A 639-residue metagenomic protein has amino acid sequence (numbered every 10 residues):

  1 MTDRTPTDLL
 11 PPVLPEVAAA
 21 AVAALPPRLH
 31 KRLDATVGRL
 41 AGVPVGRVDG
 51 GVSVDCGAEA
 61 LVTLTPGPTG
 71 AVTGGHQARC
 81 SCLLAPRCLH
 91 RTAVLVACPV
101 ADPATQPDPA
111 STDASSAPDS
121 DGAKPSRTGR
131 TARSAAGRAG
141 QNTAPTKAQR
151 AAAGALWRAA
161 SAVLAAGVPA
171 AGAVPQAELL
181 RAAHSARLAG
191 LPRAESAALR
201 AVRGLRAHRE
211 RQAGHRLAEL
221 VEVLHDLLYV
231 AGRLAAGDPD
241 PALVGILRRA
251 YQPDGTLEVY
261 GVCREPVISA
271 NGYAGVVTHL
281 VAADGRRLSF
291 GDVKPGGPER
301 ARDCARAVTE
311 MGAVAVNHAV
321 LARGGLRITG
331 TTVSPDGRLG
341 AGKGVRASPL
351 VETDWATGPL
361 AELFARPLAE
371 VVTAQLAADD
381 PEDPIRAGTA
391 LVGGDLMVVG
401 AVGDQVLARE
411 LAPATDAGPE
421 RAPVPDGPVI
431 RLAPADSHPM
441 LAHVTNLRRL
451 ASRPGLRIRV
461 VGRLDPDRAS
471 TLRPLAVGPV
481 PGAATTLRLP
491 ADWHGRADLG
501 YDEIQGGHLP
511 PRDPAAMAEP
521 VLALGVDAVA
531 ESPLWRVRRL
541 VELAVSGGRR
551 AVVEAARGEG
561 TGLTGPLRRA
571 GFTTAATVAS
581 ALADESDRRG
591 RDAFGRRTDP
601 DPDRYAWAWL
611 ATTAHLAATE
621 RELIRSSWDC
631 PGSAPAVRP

Functional and structural regions predicted by a protein language model:
M1-P639: Long, low-complexity, compositionally biased intrinsically disordered regions
